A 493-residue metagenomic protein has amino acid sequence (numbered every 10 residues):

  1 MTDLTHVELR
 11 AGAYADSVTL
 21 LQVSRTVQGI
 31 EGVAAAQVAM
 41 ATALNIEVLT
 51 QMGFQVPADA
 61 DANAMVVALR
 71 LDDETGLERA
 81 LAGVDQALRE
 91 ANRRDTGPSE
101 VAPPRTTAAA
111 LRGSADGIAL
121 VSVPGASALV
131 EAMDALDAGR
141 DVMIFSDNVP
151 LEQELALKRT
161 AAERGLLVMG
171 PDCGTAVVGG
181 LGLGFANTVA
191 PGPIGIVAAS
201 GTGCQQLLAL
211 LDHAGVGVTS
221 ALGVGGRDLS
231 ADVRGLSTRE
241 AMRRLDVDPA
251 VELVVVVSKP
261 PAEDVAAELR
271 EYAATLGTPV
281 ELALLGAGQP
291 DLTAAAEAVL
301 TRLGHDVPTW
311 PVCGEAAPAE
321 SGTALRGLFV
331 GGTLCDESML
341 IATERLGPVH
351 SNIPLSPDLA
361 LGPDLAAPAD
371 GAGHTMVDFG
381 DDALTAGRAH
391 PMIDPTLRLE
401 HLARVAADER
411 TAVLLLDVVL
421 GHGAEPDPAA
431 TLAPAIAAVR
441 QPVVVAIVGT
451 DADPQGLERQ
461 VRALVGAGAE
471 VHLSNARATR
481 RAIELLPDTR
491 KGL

Functional and structural regions predicted by a protein language model:
T2-L493: Catalytic-core regions of core metabolic enzymes, especially those transforming organic acids/acyl-group intermediates
